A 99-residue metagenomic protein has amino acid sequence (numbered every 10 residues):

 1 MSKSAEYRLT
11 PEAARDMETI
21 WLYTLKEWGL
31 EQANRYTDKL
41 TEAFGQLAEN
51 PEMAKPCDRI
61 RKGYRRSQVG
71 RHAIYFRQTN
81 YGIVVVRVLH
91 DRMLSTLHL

Functional and structural regions predicted by a protein language model:
M1-R35: Arg/Lys-rich, positively charged N-terminal/basic patches that mediate binding to nucleic acids
A33, K55-C57, L97: Short, hydrophobic secondary-structure boundary micro-motifs
G45-E49: Short proline/glycine- and basic residue-enriched helix-capping loop/turn segments at helix->loop/beta transitions
E52-G82: Basic/aromatic recognition patch in beta-strand/loop cores that engages polyanionic ligands
H72-L99: Enriched for short, Lys/Arg-rich terminal
